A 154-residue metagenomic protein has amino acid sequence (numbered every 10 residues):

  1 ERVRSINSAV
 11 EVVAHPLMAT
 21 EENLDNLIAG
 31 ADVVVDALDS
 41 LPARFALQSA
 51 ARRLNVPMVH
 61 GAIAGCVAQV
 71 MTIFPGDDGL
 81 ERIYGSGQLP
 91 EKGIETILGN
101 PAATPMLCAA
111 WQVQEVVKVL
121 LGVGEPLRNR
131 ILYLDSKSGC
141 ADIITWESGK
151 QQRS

Functional and structural regions predicted by a protein language model:
E1-S154: Adenine nucleotide-associated cytosolic modules
